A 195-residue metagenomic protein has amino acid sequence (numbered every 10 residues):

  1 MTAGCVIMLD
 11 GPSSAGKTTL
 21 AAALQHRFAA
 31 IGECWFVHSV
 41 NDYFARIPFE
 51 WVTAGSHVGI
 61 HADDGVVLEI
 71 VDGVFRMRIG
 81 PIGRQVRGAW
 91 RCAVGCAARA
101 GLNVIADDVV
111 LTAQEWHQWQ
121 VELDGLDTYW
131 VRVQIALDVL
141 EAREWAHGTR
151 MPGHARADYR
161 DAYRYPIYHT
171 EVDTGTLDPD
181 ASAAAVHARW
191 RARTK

Functional and structural regions predicted by a protein language model:
L9: Hydrophobic anchor at the beta1->P-loop junction of P-loop NTPases
S14: Walker A (P-loop) phosphate-binding loop of P-loop NTPases
T18: Walker A/P-loop
Q25-Q85: Conserved substrate/cofactor phosphate-moiety recognition/catalytic segment in nucleotide-dependent phosphotransferases
I70-G125, Q134: Glycine-rich phosphate-binding loop used to anchor ATP phosphates in small-molecule kinases, encompassing both
L123-W145, V172: Conserved phosphate-donor/acceptor-positioning beta-strand/loop module used by diverse small-molecule
A142-K195: Small-molecule kinase domains that catalyze NTP-dependent phosphoryl transfer to phosphate-bearing small molecules
